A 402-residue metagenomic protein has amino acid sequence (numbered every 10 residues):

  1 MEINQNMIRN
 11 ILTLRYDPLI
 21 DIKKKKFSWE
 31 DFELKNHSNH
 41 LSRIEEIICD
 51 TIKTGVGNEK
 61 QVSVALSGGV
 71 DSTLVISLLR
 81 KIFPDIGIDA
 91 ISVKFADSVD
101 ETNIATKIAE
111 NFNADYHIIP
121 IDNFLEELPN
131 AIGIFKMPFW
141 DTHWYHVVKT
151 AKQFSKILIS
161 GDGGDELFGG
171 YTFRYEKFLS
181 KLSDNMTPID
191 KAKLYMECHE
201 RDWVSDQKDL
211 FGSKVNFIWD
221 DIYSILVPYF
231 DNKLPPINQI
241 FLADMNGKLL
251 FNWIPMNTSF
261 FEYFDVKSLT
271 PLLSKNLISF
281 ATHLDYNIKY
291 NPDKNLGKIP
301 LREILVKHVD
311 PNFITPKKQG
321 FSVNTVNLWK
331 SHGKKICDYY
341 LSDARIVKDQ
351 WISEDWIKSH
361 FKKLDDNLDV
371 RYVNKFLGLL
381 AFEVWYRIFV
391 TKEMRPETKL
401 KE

Functional and structural regions predicted by a protein language model:
M1-K35, C49, W144, F382: N-terminal glutamine amidotransferase
M1-M7, D231-D244, N291-L296, K362-L379: Structural motif
N4, I346-E402: Acidic, carboxylate-rich catalytic segments that either coordinate divalent cations
N6-R15, D244-P255, H283, N374-T391: Short, hydrophobic/amphipathic alpha-helical patches that form generic packing surfaces within helical domains
W29-I237, S259-H308, T325-V326, K375 (+1 more regions): ATP-dependent adenylate-handling active sites, centered on carboxylate activation for C-N bond formation
V62, A131, N246, N252-W253 (+4 more regions): Short, functionally important structural connectors and interaction interfaces within domains
I119-E127, L250-P255, N276-F280, Q350-H360: Active-site-adjacent bridging/hinge elements
D310-D369: PAPS-dependent sulfotransferase catalytic core
